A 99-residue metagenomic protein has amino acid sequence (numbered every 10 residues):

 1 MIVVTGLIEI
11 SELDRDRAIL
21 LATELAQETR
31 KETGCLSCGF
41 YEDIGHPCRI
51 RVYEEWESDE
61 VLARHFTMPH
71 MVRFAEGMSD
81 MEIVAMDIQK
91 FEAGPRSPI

Functional and structural regions predicted by a protein language model:
I2-E9, G39-F66: Short, well-ordered beta-strand segments in beta-rich or mixed alpha/beta enzyme and ligand-binding folds
I2-F40: N-terminal first-folded block
G6, M68-P69, G94-I99: Short flexible/disordered coil segments
L13-D16, L20, P47, H65-P69: Residues at secondary-structure transition points
D14-D16, E60, R96: Residue-level signal for secondary-structure boundary sites
I19, Y53-E55, G94: General helical structural elements
Q27-L36, E55-I88: An amphipathic, aromatic/His-enriched active-site/gating alpha helix that lines ligand/cofactor pockets
Y41-C48, F74-I99: Glycine-rich beta-strand-turn "strand-cap" elements at beta-sheet edges
